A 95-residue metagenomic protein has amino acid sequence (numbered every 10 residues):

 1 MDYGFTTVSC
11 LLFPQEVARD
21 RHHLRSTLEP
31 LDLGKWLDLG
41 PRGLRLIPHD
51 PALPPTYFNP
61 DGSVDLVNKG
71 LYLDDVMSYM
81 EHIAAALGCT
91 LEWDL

Functional and structural regions predicted by a protein language model:
M1-L95: Acidic (Asp/Glu-rich) sequence patches and key acidic residues that form negatively charged surfaces used
